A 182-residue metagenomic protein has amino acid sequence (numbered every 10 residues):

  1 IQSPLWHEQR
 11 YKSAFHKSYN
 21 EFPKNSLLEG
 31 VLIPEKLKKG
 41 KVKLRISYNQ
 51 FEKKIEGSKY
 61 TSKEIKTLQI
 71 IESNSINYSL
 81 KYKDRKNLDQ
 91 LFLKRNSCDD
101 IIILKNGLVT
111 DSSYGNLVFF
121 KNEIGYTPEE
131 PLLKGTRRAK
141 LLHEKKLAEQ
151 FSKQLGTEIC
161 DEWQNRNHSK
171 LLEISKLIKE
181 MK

Functional and structural regions predicted by a protein language model:
I1-K43, S47-K182: Helix-start/capping segments and mature chain N-termini
